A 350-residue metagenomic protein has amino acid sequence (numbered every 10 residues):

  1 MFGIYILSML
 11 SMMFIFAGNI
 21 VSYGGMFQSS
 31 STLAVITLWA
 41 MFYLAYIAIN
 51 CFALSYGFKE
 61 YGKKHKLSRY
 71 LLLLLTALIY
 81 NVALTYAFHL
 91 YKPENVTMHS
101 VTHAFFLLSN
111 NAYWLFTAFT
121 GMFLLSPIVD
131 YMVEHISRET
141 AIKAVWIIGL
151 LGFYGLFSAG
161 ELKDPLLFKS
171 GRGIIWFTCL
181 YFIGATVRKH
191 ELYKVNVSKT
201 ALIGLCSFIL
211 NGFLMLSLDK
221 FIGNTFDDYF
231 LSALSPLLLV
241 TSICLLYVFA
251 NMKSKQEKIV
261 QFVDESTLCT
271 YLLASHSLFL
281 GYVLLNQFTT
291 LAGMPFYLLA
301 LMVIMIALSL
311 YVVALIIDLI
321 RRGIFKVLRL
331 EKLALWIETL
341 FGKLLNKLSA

Functional and structural regions predicted by a protein language model:
M12-I20, L78-A87, W146-G160, G204-K220 (+1 more regions): Aromatic-anchored segments of alpha-helical transmembrane domains
S22-S29, A87-M98, G155-D164, F213-F226 (+1 more regions): Juxtamembrane "helix-exit" motif on the non-cytosolic side of transmembrane helices
V35, M41-Y56, E60-M122, I203 (+3 more regions): Transmembrane alpha-helical segments and their boundary/interface "anchor" motifs in multi-pass integral membrane
I36-I49, T102-A118, A159-L180, L214-I243 (+1 more regions): Interfacial loop-to-helix transition and helix-capping segments at the boundaries of transmembrane helices
L54-Y61, M122, S126-D130, E134 (+6 more regions): Hydrophobic transmembrane alpha-helices
N111, K220-R329, L345-S349: Alpha-helical transmembrane segments of multi-pass integral membrane proteins
L124-L150, T186-C206: Solvent-exposed interhelical
A141-L192: Loop-centered beta-sheet repeat module
